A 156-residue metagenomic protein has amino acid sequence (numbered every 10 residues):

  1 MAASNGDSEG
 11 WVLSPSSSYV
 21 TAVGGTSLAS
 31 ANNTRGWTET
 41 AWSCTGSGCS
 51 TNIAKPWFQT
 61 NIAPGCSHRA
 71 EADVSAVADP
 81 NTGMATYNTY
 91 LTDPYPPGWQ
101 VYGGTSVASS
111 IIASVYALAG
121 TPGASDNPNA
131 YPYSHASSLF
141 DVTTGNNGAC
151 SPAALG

Functional and structural regions predicted by a protein language model:
M1-G156: Extracellular protease catalytic domains of secreted zymogens
